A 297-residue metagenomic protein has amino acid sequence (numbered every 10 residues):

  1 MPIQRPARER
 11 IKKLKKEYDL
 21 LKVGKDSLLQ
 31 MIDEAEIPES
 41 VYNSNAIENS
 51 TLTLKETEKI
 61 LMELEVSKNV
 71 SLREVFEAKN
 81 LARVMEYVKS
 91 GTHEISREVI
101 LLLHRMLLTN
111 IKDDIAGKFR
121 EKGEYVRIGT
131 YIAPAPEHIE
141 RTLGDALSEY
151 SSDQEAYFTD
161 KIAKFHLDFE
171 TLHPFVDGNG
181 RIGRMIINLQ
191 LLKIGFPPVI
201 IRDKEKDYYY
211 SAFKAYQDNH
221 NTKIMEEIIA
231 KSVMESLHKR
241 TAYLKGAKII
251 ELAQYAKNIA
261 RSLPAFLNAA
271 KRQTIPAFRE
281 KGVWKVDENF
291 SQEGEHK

Functional and structural regions predicted by a protein language model:
M1-D177, R181-K297: FIC/Doc superfamily catalytic core
